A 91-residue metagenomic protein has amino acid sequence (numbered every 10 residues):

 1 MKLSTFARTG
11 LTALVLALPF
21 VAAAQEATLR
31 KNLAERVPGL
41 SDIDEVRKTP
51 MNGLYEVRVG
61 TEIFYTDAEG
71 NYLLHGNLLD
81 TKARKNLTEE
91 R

Functional and structural regions predicted by a protein language model:
K2-F6, G10-T12, A17-R91: Non-globular targeting/processing and membrane-anchoring segments
